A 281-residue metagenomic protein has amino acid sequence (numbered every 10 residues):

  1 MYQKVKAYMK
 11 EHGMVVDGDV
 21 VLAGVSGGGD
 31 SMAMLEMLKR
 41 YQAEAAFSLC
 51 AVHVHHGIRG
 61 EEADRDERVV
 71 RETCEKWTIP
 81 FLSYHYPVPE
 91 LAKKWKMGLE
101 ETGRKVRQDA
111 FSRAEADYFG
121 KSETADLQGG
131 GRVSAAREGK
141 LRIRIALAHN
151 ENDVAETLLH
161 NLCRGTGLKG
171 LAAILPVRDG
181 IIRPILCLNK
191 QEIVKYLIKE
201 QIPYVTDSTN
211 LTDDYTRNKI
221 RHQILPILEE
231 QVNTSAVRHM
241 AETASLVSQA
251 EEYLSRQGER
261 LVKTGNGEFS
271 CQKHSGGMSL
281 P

Functional and structural regions predicted by a protein language model:
M1-Q223: Core alpha/beta nucleotide-donor-binding catalytic domains of modification enzymes
Y215-P281: ATP/NTP-dependent adenylation/nucleotidyl-transfer catalytic domains that generate, transfer, or process NMP-activated
